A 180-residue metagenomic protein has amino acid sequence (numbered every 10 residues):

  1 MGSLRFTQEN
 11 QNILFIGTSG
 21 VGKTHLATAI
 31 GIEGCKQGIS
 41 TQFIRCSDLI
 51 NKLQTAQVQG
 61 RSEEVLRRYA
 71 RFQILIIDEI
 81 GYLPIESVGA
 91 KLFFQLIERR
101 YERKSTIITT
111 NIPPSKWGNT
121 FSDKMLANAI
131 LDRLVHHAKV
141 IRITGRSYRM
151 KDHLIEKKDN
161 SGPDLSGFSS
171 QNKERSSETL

Functional and structural regions predicted by a protein language model:
M1-R71, T120: Conserved P-loop
I44, L49-R71, I80-L180: Replace "adjacent to P-loop NTPase cores in ATP/GTP-dependent enzymes" with "adjacent to NTP-binding cores
I74: Walker B motif beta-strand of ABC-family P-loop ATPases
